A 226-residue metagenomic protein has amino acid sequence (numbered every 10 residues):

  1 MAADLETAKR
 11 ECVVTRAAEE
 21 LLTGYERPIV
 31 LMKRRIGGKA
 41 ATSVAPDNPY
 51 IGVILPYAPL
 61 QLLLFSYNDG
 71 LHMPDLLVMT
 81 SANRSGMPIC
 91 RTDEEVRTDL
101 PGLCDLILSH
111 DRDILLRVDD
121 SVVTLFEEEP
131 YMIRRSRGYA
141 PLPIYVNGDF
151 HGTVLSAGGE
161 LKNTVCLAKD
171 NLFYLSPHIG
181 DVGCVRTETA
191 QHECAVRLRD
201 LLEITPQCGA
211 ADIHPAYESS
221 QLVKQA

Functional and structural regions predicted by a protein language model:
M1-A226: Active-site-adjacent structural elements in enzyme catalytic cores
